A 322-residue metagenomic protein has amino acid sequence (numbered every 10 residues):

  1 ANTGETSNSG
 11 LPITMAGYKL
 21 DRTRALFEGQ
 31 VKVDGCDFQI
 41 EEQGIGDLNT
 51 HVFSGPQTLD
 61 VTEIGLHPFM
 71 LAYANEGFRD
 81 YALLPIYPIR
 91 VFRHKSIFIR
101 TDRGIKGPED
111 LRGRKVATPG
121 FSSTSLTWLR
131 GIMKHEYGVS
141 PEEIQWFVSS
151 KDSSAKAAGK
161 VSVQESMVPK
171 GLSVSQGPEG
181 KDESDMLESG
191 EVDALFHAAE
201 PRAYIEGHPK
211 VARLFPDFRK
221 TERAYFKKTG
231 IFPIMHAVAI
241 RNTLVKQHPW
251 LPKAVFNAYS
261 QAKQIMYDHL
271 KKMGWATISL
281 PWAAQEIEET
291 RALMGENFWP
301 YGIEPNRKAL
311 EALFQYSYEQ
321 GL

Functional and structural regions predicted by a protein language model:
A1-T14, I105-K115, L293-E296: Immediate post-signal peptide segment of exported/extracytoplasmic ligand-binding proteins
S9, V91, S140, I231-F232: A short, structural micro-pattern
T14, Y18-A155: Short, glycine-/small- and polar/acidic-enriched structural segments that line small-molecule recognition paths
G29-Q30, Q57, G190, P209 (+1 more regions): Short glycine-centered helix-capping/turn motifs at secondary-structure transition points
A157-K271: Pocket-lining segment of extracytoplasmic ligand-binding domains
A239, L244-E319: Secondary-structure end/capping motifs
